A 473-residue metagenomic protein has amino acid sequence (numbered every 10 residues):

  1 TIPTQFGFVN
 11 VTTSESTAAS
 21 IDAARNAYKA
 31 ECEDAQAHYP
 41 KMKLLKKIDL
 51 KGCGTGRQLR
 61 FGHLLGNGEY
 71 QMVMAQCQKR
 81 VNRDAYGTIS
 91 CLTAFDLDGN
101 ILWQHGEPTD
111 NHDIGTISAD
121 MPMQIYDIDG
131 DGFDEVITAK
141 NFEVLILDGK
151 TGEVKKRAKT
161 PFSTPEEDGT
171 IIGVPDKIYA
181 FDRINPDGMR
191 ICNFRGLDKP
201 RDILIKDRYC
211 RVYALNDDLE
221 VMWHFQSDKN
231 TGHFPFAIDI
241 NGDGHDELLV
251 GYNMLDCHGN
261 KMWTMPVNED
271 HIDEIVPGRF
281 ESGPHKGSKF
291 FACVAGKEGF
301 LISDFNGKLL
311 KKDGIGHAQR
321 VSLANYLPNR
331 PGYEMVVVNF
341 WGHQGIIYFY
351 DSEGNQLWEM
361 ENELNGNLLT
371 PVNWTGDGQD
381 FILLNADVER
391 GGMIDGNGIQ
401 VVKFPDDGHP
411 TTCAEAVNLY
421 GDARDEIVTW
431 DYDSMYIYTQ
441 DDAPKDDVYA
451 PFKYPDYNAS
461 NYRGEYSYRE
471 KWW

Functional and structural regions predicted by a protein language model:
I2-W473: Beta-propeller-forming repeat regions
